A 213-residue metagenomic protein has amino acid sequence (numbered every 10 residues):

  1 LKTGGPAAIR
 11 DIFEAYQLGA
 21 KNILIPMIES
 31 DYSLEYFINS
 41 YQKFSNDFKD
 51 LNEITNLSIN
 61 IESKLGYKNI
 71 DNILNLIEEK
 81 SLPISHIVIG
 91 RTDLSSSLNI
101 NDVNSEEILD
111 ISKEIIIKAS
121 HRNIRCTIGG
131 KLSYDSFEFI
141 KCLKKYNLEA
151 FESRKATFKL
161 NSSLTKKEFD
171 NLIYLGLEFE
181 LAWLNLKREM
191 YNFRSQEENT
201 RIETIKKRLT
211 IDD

Functional and structural regions predicted by a protein language model:
L1-D213: Expand to "…catalyze enediolate/carbanion chemistry for C-C bond making/breaking, isomerization, decarboxylation
